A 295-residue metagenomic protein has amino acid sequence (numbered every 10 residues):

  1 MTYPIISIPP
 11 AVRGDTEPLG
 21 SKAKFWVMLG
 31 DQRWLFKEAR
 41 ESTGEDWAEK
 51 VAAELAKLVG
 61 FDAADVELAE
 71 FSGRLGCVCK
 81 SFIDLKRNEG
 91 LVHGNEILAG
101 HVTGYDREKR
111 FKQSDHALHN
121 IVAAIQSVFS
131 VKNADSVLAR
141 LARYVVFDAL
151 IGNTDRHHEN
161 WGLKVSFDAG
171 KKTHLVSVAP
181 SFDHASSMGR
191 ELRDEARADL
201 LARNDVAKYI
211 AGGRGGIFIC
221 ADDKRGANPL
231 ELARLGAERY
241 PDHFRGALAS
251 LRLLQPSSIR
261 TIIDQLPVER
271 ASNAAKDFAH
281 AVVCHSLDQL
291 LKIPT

Functional and structural regions predicted by a protein language model:
M1-K109: Conserved ATP-binding subdomain of kinase catalytic cores across diverse folds
R33, S42, S72, I83-L85 (+3 more regions): Short loop/turn segments at secondary-structure transitions that flank enzyme active sites
E45-D46, A139-R140, S272: Aromatic-acidic/polar surface patches that form glycan- and anion
D65-G73, H157-F167, T295: Short alpha-helical "patches" and their helix-cap loops
I83-V146, K172, Q265-L266: ATP-dependent phospho-/nucleotidyl transfer catalytic cores
L118-R193: Conserved kinase catalytic-core segment
D168-T295: C-terminal catalytic region of ATP-dependent kinase domains
